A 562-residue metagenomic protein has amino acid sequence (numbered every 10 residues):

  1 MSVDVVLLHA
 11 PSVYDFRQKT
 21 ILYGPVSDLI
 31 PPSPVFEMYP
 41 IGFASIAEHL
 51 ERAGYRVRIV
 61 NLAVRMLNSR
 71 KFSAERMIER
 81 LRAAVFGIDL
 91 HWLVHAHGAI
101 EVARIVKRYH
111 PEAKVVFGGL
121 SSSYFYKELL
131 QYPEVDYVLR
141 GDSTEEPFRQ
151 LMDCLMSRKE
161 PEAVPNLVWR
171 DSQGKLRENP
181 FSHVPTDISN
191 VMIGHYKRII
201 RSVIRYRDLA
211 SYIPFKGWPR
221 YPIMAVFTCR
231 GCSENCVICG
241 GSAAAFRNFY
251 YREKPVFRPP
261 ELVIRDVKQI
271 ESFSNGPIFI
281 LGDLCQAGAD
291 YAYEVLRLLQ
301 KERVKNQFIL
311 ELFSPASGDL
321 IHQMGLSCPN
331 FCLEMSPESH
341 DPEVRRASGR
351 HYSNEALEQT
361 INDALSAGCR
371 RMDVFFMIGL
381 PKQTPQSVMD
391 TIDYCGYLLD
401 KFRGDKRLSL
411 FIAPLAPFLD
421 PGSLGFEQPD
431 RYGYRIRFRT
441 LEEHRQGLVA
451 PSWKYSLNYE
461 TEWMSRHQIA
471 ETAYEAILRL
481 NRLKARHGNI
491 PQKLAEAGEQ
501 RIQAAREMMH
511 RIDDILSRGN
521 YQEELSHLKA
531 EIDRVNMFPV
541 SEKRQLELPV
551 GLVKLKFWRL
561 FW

Functional and structural regions predicted by a protein language model:
S2-V3, L7, R17, R56 (+2 more regions): Radical SAM enzyme core and accessory elements
V3-P11, R82-A83, V102, F257-R258 (+2 more regions): A structural motif corresponding to the C-terminal lobe/cap of the Radical SAM core domain
V3-V35: Short glycine-rich His-centered loop
V5, R56-R58, A113-V115, I278 (+2 more regions): Hydrophobic anchor at the start of a short beta-strand that flanks the dinucleotide cofactor-binding loop
V35-S45, L262, Y291: Conserved alpha-helical elements of sugar-nucleotide-dependent glycosyltransferases
G42, H49-A53, R58-I188, P421: Glycine-rich beta-alpha loop elements in corrinoid/cobalamin-binding modules across cobalamin-dependent enzymes
I78-R82, E271-I278, Y293-R303, A356-M389 (+4 more regions): Glycine/serine-rich loop-strand microenvironments at binding/catalytic pocket rims
K197-G368: Radical SAM [4Fe-4S] cluster-binding motif and immediate context
